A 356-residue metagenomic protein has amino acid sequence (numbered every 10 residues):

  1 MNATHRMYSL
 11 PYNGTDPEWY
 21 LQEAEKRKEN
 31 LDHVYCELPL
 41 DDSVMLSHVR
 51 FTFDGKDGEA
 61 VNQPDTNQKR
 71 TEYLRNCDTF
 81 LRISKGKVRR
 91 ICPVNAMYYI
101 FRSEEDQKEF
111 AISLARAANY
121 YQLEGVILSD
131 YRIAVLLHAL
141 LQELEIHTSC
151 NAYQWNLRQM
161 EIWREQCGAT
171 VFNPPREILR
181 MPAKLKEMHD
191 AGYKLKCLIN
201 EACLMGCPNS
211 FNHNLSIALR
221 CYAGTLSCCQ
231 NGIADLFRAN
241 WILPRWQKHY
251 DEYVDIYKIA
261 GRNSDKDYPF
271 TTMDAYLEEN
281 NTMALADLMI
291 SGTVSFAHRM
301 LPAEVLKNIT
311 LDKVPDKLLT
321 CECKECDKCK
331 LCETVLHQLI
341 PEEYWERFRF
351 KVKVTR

Functional and structural regions predicted by a protein language model:
N2-Q159, N173-R356: Active-site pocket-lining/capping segments in soluble small-molecule metabolic enzymes
E161-F172: A cross-taxonomic marker for long C-terminal extensions/tails that follow the last structured domain
